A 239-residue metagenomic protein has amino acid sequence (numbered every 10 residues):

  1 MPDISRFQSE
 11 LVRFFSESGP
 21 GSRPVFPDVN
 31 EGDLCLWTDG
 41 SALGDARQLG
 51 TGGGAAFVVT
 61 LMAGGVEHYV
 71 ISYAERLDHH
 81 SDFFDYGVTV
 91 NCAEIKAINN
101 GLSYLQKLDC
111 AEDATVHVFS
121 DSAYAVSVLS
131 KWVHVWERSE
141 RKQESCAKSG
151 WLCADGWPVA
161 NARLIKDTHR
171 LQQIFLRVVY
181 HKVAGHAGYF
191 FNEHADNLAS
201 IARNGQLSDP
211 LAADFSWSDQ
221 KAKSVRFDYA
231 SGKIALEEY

Functional and structural regions predicted by a protein language model:
P2-C92, K96, Y104-K107, I201 (+3 more regions): RNase H-like nuclease fold core
L43-D45, H80-F84, I98-E193: RNase H catalytic domain
A56-F57, H169, F215-W217: Conserved "HGTGT" condensation-loop signature of ketosynthase/thiolase-family condensing enzymes that catalyze
E140-W151, S200-W217: Acidic, His- and aromatic-enriched active-site or binding-groove loops in soluble protein domains that engage sugars
E193-I201: Short, surface-exposed amphipathic charged segments that create phosphate/polyanion-binding patches used for binding
Q206-Y239: Flexible, low-complexity interdomain linkers flanking nucleic-acid-processing modules
